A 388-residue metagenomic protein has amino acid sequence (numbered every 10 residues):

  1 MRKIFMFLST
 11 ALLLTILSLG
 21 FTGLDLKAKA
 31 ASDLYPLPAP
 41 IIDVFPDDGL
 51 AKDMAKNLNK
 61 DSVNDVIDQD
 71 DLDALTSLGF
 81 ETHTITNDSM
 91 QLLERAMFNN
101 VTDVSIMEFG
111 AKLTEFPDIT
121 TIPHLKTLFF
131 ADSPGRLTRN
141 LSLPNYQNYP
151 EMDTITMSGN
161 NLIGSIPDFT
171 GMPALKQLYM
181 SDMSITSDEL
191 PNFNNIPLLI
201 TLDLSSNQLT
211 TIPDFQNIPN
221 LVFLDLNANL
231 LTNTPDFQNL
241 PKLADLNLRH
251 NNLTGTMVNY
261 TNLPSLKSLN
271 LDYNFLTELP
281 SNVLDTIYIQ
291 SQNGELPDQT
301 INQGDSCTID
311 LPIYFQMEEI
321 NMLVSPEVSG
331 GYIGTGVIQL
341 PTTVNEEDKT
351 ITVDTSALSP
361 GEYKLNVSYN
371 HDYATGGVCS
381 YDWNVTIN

Functional and structural regions predicted by a protein language model:
R2-D25: Sec-dependent N-terminal signal peptides of Gram-positive bacterial secreted proteins and lipoproteins
R2-K3, G23-E108, F275, S281-N388: N-terminal capping/linker segments that flank leucine-rich repeat
L75, V101-V104, L113, L125 (+13 more regions): Conserved hydrophobic position(s) of the canonical leucine-rich repeat
L78-F80, T102-M107, K126-A131, D153-M157 (+6 more regions): Conserved hydrophobic beta-strand positions in leucine-rich repeat
D88-L93, V104, T114-I119, T138-Y146 (+6 more regions): Canonical leucine-rich repeat
F116-P117, I122-N145, T156-S158: A generic tandem-repeat structural signature
S133-G135, N160, M183, N207 (+3 more regions): Consensus "Asn ladder" position of solenoid repeat domains
D225-N227, T232, D236-Y273: Ankyrin-repeat and related helical/solenoid repeat scaffolds used for protein-protein interactions
